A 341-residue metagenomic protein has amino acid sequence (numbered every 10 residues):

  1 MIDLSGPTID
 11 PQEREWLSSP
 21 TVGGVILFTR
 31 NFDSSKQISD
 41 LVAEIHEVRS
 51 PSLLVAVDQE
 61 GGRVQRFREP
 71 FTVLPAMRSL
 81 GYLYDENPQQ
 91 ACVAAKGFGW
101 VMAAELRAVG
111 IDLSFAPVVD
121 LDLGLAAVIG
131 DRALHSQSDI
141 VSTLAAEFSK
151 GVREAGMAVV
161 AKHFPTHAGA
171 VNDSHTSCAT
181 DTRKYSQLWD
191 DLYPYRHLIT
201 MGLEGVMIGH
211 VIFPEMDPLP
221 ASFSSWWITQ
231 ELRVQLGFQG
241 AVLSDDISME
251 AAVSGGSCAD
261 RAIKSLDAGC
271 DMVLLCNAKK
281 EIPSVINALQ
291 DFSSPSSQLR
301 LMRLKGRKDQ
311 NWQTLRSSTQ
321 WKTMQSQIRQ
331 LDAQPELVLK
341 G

Functional and structural regions predicted by a protein language model:
M1-V22, S326-G341: N-terminal basic, low-complexity leaders that serve as flexible interaction/assembly modules and, when applicable, as
I2, I9, R30-V48, L53 (+3 more regions): Second-shell residues forming the walls of enzyme active-site clefts
E15-F28, V101, A108-L113: Catalytic domains of carbohydrate-active enzymes, especially glycoside hydrolases
D33-D40, D85-A104, S136-T143, Y185-W189: Glycine-rich anion/phosphate-binding loops
H46-P75, A95-L121, V141-T166: Glycine-rich, aromatic-flanked loop segments that form ligand/cofactor-binding clefts across common enzyme folds
F71-Q89, H135: A charged helix-plus-loop insertion that forms the helical arch/lid used to bind and gate nucleic-acid substrates
L113-S136, H163-D181: Short glycine/serine-rich loop/turn segments
S294-P295, L304-G341: A short C-terminal boundary segment appended to hydrolase-like catalytic domains
